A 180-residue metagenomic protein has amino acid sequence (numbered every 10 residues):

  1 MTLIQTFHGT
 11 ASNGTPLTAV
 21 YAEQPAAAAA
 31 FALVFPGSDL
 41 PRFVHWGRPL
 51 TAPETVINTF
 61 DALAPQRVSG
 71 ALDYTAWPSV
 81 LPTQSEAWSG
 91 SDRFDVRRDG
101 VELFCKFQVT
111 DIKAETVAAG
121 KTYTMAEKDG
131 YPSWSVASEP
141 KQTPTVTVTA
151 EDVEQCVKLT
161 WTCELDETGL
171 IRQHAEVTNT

Functional and structural regions predicted by a protein language model:
M1-T180: N-terminal accessory beta-strand-rich subdomains and adjacent acidic, glycine-rich linkers that precede catalytic cores
